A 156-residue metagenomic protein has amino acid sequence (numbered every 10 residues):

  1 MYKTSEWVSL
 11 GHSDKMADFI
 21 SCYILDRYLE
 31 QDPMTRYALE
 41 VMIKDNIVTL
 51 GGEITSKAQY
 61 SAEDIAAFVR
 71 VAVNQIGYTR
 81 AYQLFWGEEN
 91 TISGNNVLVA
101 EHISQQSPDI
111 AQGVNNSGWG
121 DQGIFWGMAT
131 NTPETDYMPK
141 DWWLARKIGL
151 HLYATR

Functional and structural regions predicted by a protein language model:
M1-A38: N-terminal, positively charged regions that mediate nucleic acid binding
T4-V8, Y37, D45-I47, A67 (+1 more regions): Glycine-rich, mobile lid/loop segments that gate access to catalytic sites or pores
L10, D14, D18, C22 (+4 more regions): Electropositive phosphate-/nucleotide-binding environments in soluble metabolic enzymes
K15, S56, N131: Short, electropositive, low-hydrophobicity segments enriched in small/polar residues
Y23, R27-M34, S56-K57, V71-T79: Generic N-terminal helix/loop capping motif
A38-K57: Short, charge-patterned binding micro-sites
K57-I65, D136-Y137: Short, conserved charged micro-motifs
